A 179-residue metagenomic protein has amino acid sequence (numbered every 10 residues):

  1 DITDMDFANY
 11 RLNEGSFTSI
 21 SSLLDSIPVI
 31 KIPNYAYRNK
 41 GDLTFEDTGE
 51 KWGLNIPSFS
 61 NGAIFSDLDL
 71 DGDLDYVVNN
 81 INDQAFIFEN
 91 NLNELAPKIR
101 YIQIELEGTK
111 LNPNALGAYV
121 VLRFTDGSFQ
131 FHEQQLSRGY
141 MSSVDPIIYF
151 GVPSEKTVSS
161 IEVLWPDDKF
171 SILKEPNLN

Functional and structural regions predicted by a protein language model:
D1-P28: Short, conserved, GDST-rich strand-edge loop motifs in beta-rich repeat architectures
V29-N34, N39-K40, T44-S60, I64 (+1 more regions): Gly/Ser/Thr/Pro-enriched helix-cap/hinge segments flanking short amphipathic alpha-helices
